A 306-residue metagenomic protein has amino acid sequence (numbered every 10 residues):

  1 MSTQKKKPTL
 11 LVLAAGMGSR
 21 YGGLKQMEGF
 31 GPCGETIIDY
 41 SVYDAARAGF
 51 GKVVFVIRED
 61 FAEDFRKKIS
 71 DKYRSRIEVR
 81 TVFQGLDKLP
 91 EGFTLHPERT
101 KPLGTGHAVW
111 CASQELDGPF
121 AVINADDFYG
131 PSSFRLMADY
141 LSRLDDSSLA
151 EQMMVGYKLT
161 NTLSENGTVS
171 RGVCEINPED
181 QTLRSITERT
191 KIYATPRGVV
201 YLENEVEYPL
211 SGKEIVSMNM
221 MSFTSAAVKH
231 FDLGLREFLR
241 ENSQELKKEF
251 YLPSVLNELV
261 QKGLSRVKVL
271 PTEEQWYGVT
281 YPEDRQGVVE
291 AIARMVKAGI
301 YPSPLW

Functional and structural regions predicted by a protein language model:
M1-V12, P32-V122, Y129-G130, F134-L136 (+1 more regions): Conserved N-terminal catalytic core of the sugar/cofactor nucleotidyltransferase
T9-G22: A phosphate-binding catalytic loop at a beta-strand-loop-alpha-helix junction that coordinates phosphoryl groups
M17, D126-D127, L159: Active-site metal-binding loops of divalent metal-dependent hydrolases
E91-P102, G167-G172, E283-G287: Short, surface-exposed amphipathic charged segments that create phosphate/polyanion-binding patches used for binding
P131-M221, S225: Conserved core of the sugar-phosphate nucleotidyltransferase
D232-S265: A C-terminal functional module that forms or caps the active site or interfaces directly with catalytic machinery
D284-W306: Generic C-terminus detector
